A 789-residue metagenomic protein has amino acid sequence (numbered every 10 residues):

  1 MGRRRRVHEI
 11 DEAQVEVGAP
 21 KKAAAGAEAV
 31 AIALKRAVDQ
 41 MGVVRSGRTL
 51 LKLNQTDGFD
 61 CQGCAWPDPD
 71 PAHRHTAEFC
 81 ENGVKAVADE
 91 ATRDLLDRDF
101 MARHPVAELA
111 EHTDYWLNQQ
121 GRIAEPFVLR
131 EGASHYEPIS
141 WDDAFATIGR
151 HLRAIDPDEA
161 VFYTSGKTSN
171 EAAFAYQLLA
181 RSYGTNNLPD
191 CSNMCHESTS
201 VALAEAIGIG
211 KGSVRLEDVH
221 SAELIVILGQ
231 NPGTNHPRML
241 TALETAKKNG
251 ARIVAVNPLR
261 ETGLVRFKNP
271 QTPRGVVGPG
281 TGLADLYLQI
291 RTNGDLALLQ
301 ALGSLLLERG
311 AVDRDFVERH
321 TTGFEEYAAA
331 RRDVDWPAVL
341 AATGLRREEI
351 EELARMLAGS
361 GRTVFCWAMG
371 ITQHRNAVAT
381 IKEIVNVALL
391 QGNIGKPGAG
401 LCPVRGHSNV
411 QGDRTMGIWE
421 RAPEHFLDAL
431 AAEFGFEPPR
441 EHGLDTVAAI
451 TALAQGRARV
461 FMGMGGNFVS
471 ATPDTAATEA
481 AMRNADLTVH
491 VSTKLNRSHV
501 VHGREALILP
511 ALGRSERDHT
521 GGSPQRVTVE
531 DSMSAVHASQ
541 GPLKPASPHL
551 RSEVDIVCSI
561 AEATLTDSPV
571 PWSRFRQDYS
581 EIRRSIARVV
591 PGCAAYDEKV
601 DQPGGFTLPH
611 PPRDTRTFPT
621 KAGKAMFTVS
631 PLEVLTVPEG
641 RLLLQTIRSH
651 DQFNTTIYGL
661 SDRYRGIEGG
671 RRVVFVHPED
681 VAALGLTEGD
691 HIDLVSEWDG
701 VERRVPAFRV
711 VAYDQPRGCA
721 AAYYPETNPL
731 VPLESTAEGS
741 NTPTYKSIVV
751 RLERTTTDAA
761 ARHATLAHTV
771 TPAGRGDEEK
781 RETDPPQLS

Functional and structural regions predicted by a protein language model:
M1-F59, C64: Intrinsically disordered, low-structural-confidence terminal and linker regions
K35-G42, L50-D158, P258-G361, L430: Cofactor-/ligand-binding subdomain signature composed of acidic, glycine-rich, tryptophan-containing flexible loops
D70-R74, E171-A172, F653: Short N-terminal binding/cap micro-motifs at the start of the first secondary-structure element
E78-L95, F162, I381, V385 (+4 more regions): Flexible, low-complexity linker and terminal segments
F127, S198-P397, V404-S585, L643 (+1 more regions): Non-catalytic alpha/beta scaffold blocks inside enzyme catalytic domains
Y136-I139, D143-S221: Long, structured ligand/cofactor-binding scaffold of large enzymes
F575-R663: Long, low-complexity segments enriched in small/aliphatic residues
R775-S789: Long, low-complexity, intrinsically disordered segments
